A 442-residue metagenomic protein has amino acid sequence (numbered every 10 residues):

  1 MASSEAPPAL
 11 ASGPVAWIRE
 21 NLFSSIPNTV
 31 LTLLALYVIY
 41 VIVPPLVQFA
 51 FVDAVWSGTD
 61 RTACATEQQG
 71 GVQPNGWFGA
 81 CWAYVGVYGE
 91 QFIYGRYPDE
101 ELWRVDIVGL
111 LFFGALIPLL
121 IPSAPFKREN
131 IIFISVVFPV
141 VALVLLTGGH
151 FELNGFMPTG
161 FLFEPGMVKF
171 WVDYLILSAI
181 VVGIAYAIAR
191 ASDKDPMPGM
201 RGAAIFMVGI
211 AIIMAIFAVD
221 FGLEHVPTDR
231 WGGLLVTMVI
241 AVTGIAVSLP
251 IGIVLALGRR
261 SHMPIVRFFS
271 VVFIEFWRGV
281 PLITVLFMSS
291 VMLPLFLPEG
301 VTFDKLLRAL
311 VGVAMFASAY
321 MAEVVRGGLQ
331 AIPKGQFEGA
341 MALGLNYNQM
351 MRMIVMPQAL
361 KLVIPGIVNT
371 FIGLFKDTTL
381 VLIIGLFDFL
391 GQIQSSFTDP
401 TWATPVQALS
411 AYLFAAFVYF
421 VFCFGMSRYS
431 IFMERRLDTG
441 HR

Functional and structural regions predicted by a protein language model:
A2-R442: Transmembrane alpha-helices and adjacent helix-loop boundaries
